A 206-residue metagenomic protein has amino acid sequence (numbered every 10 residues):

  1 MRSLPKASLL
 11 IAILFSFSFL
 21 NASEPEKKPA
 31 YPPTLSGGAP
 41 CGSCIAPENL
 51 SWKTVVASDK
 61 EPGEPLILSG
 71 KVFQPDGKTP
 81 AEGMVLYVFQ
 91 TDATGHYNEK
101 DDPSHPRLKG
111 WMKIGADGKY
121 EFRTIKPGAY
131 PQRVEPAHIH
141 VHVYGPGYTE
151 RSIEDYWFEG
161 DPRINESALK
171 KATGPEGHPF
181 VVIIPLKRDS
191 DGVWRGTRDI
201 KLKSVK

Functional and structural regions predicted by a protein language model:
M1-E26: Bacterial Sec-dependent N-terminal signal peptides
E24-F180, D191-K206: Beta-strand-dominated extracellular/periplasmic modules and repeats in secreted or surface-exposed proteins
P185-R188: Short amphipathic beta-strand and strand-loop transition segments with alternating hydrophobic
